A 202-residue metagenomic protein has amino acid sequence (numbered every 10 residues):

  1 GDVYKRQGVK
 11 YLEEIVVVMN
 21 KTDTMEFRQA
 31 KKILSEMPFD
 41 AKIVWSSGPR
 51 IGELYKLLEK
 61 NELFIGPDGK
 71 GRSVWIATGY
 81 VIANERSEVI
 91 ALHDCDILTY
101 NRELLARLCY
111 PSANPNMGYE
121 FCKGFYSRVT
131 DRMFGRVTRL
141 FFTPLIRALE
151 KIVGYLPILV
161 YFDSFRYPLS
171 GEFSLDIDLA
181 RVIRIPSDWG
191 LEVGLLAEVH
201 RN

Functional and structural regions predicted by a protein language model:
V3-Y4: Short, small-residue-biased leader/transition segments that mark boundaries at the very start of proteins
Y11-D23, K42-S46: Short beta-strand/loop segment that forms part of the nucleotide-sugar
E13, E88, E120: Conserved acidic residues
E26-E85: Active-site-proximal specificity loops/subdomain of glycosyltransferases
R86-L98: Short beta-strand-to-loop acidic/aromatic patch adjacent to the donor-nucleotide binding site
Y100-Y126: Conserved donor-nucleotide/metal-binding helix-loop-beta segment in metal-dependent transferases, i.e., the alpha-helix
M133-N202: Conserved catalytic loops of nucleotide-sugar-dependent glycosyltransferases that act on lipid-linked
